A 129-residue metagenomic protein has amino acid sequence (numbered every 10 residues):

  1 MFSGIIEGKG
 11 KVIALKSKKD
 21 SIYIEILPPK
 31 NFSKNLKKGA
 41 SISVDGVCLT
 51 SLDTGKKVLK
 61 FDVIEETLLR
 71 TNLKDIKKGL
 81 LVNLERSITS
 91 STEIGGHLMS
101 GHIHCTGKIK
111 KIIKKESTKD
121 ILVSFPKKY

Functional and structural regions predicted by a protein language model:
M1-Y129: Conserved loop->alpha-helix
